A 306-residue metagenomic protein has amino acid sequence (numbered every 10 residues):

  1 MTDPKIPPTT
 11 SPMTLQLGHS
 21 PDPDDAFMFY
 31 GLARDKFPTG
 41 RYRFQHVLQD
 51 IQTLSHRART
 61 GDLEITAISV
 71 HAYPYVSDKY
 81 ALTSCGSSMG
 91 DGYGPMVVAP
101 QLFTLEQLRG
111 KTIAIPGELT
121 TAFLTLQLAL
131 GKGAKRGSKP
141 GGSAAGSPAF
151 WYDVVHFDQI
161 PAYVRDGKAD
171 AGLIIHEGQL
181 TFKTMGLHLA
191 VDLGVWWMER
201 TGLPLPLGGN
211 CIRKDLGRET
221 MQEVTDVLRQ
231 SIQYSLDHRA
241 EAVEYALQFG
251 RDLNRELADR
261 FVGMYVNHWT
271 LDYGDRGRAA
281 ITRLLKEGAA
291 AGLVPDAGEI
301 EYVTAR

Functional and structural regions predicted by a protein language model:
P12-R34, G94-G142, G146-D170, E177 (+1 more regions): Bilobed "Venus flytrap"/periplasmic-binding protein-like clamshell domains and structurally analogous long
L15-Q16, K79-S87, T112-I113: A structural signal for short loop-to-beta-strand junctions that line the ligand-binding cleft of periplasmic/secreted
T39-T53: A short beta-strand-loop structural module common to alpha/beta enzyme folds
D50-Q52, G61-P74, H156-F157, I174-Q179: Beta->alpha turn/N-cap motifs
L82-T104, W197-D215: Hydrophobic/proline-rich hinge and linker segments of small-molecule sensing/allosteric domains, predominantly
H156-Q248: Pocket-lining segment of extracytoplasmic ligand-binding domains
G217-E287: Secondary-structure end/capping motifs
E287-R306: Conserved C-terminal helix/tail region of periplasmic/extracytoplasmic solute-binding proteins
